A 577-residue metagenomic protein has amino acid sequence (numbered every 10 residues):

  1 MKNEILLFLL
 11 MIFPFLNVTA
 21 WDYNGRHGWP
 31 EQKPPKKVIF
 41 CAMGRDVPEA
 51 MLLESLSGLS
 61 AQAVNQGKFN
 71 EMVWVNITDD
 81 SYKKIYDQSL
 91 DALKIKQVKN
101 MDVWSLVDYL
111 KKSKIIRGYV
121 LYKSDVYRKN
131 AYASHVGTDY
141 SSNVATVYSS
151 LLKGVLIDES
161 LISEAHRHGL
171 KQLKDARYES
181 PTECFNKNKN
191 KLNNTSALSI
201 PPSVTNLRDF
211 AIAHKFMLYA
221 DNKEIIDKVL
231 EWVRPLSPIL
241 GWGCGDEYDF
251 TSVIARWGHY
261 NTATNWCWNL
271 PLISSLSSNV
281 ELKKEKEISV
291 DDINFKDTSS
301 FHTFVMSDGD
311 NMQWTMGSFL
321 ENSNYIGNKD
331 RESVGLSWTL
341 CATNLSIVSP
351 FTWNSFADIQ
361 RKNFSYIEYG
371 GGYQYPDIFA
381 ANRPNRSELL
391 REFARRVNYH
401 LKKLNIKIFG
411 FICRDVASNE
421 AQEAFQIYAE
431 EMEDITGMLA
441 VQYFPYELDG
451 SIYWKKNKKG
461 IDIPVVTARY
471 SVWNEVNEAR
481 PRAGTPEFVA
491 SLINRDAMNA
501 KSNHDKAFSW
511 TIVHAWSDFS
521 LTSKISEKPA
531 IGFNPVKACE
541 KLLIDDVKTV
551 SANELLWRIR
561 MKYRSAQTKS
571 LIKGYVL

Functional and structural regions predicted by a protein language model:
M1-I5: Positively charged n-region of N-terminal signal peptides that target proteins for export
L7-F15: Bacterial N-terminal signal peptides
T19-S277: Preference for solvent-exposed, low-hydrophobicity sequence contexts
K123, S299-G309, L340-C341, Y366-Y375 (+1 more regions): Short loop/turn segments at strand-loop or loop-helix junctions that form parts of catalytic or ligand-binding pockets
L218, K223-W242, S307-S333, T343 (+2 more regions): Catalytic grooves of carbohydrate-active enzymes
N261-K286, A552-V576: A recurrent domain-boundary module in secreted/ectodomain proteins
L270-S355: Active-site beta->alpha N-cap acidic-glycine motif
V334, C341-Y399, K403-I406: Substrate-binding cleft of extracellular glycoside hydrolase catalytic domains
